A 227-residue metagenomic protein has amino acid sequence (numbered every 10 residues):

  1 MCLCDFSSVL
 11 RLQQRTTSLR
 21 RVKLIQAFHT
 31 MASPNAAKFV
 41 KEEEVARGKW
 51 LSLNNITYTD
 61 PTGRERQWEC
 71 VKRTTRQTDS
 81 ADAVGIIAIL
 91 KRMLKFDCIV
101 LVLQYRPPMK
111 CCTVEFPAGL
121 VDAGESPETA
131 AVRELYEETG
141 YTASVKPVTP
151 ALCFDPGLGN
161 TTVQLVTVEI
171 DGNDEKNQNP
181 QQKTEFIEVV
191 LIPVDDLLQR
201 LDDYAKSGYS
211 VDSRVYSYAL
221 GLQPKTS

Functional and structural regions predicted by a protein language model:
M1-T30: N-terminal mitochondrial targeting presequence
I25, T30-A37, K41, C111-C112 (+5 more regions): Nudix hydrolase/Nudix homology domain
F28, A32, T78-I89, L94-R133 (+3 more regions): Conserved Nudix-box catalytic region and its N-terminal flanking loop in Nudix hydrolases and closely related
E43-G48, S52, G63, F96 (+2 more regions): A structure-centric feature marking long, well-folded core domains of fungal metabolic enzymes and membrane transporters
V45-I87: Acidic, metal-coordinating catalytic segment for phosphate/diphosphate chemistry, firing primarily on the Nudix
N55-T59, A88, T167-E169, L191-P193: Short, well-ordered beta-strand micro-motif
T59-T62, D155-K176: Active-site-adjacent beta-strand/loop module that shapes the phosphate/pyrophosphate-binding cleft
T142-T149: A short coil-to-beta-strand element that immediately follows conserved catalytic motifs
